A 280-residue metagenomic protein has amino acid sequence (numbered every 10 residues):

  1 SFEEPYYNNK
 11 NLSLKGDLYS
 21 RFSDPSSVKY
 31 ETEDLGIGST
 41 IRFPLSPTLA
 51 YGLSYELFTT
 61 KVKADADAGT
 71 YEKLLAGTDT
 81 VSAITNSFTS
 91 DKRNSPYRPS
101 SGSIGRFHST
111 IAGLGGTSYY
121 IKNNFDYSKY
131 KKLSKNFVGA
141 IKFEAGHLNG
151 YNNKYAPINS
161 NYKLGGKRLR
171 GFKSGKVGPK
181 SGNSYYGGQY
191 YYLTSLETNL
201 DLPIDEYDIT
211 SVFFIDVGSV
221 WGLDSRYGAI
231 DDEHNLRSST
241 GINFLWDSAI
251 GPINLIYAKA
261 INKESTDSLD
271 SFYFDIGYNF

Functional and structural regions predicted by a protein language model:
E3-A76: Transmembrane beta-barrel wall of Gram-negative outer-membrane proteins
Y7-L14, P47-L53, N94-Y97, S134-G139 (+2 more regions): Repeated loop/turn-to-beta-strand initiation elements of outer-membrane beta-barrel proteins
L18-D24, E31-I37, L57-K61, T80-S82 (+5 more regions): Transmembrane beta-barrel architecture of outer-membrane proteins
Y19-S23, E33, G69-T70, P157 (+3 more regions): Short beta-alpha connecting loops at secondary-structure transitions that line or flank enzyme active sites
K63-I209, F213-V217, W221-D224, A229 (+2 more regions): C-terminal outer-membrane beta-barrel translocator/porin domains of Gram-negative envelope proteins and their
D224-F280: C-terminal beta-signal and terminal closure region of outer-membrane beta-barrel proteins
